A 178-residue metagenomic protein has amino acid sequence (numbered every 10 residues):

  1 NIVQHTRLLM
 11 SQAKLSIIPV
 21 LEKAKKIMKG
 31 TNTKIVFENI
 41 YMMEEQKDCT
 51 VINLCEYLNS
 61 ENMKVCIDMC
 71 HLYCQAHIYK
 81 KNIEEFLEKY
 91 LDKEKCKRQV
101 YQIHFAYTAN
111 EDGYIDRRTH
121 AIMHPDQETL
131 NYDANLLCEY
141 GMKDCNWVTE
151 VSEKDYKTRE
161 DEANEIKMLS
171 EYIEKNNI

Functional and structural regions predicted by a protein language model:
N1-K64: Active-site acidic/histidine proton-transfer and metal-coordination neighborhood in alpha/beta enzyme cores
P19, C55, S60-I67, Y73-I178: Histidine-acidic metal/acid-base catalytic patches
